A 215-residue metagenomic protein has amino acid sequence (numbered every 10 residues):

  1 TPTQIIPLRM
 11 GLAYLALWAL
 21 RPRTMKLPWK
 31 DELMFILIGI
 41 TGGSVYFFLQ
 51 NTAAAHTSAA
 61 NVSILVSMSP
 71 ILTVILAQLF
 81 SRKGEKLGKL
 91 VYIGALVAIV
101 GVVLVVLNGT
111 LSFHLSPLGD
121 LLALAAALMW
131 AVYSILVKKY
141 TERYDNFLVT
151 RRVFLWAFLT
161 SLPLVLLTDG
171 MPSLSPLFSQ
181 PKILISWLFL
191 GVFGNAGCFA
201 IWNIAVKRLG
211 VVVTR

Functional and structural regions predicted by a protein language model:
T1-P7, L27-L33, L107-V132, L167-L188: Juxtamembrane helix-entry segments on the extracytoplasmic side of multipass membrane proteins
Q4-L15, G42, Q50-E85, K89-L90 (+2 more regions): Specific alpha-helical transmembrane segments that line the substrate/conduction pathway and gating interfaces
P7-L8, G43, F47, V62-M68 (+2 more regions): Helix-helix packing/entry segments at the starts of transmembrane helices
A13-L17, T73-V74, L79-S81, S112-P172 (+1 more regions): Transmembrane alpha-helical segments that form core, pore/gating elements of small-molecule transporters/exporters
L17, I36, I75-L76, L87-N108 (+1 more regions): Hydrophobic transmembrane alpha-helices of multi-pass small-molecule transport proteins
W18-V66, V100-L104, G191-L209: Specific transmembrane alpha-helical segments of multi-pass solute transporters/efflux pumps, especially DMT/EamA
K30-I40, E85-I99, G119-D120, Y144-F154: Cytoplasmic-side transmembrane-helix entry/capping segments in multi-pass membrane proteins
V45-A55, G101-S112, A157-S173: Hydrophobic alpha-helical transmembrane segments in multi-pass integral membrane proteins
